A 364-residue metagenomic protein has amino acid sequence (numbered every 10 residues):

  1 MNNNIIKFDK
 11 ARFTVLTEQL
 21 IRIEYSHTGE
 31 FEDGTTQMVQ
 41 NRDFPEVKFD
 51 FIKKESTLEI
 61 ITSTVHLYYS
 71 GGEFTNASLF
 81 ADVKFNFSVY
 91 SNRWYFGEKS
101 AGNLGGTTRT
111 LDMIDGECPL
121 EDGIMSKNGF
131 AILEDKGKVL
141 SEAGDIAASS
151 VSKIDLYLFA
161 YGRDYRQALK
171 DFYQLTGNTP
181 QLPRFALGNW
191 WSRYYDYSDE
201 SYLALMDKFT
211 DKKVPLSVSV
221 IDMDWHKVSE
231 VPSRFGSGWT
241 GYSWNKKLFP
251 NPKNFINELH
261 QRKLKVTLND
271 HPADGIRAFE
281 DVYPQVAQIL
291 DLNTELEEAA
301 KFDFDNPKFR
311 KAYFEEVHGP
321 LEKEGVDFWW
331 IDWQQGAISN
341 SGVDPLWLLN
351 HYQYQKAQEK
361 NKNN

Functional and structural regions predicted by a protein language model:
L16-S56: A low-complexity, Ser/Thr/Gly/Pro-enriched, surface-exposed linker/loop concept that marks segments flanking
T17, Y25, T62-T64, Y69-G71 (+7 more regions): Glycine-rich, histidine-containing beta strand-loop boundary motifs that form or position
G34, G71-G72, L79-V83, E134-D135 (+5 more regions): Short, solvent-exposed loop/turn and secondary-structure capping segments
V39-L58, G97-L111, S237-F255, E298-P307: Aromatic/His-enriched, Gly/Pro-containing loop or helix-boundary segments that lie immediately adjacent to catalytic
F51-A186, R193-Y194, M206-D211: Catalytic and substrate-binding clefts that recognize carbohydrates or anionic sugar/phosphate headgroups
P180-A337: Aromatic-lined carbohydrate-binding/catalytic grooves of carbohydrate-active enzymes
P320, S341-N364: Catalytic-core region of carbohydrate-active enzymes that cleave or remodel glycosidic bonds
